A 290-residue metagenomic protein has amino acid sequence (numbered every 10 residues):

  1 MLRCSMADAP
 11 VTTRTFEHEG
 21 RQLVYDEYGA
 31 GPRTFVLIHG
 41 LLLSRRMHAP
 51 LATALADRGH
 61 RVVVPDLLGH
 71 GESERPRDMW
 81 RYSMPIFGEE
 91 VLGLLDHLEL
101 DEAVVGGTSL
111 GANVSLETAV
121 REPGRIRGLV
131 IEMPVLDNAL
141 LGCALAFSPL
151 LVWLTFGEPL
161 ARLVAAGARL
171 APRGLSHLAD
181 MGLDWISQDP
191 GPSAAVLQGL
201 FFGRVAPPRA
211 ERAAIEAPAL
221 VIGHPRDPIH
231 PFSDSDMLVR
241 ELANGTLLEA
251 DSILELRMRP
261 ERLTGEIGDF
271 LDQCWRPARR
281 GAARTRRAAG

Functional and structural regions predicted by a protein language model:
R21-E74: Conserved HGGG/HGGXW glycine-rich cap/lid loop of the alpha/beta-hydrolase fold
D57, V64-G106: Active-site loop/oxyanion-hole signature of alpha/beta-hydrolase fold enzymes
G107-G111, S115: Gly/Ala-rich beta-loop-alpha elbow adjacent to hydrolase catalytic centers
L116, V120-R121, R127-F156: Flexible "cap/lid" loop of the alpha/beta hydrolase fold
M181-A210: Hydrophobic, aromatic-rich cap/lid helix
I215, V221-G223: Short beta-strand/loop motif that positions the catalytic acidic residue of the alpha/beta-hydrolase fold
P228-D234: Conserved alpha/beta-hydrolase "acid-adjacent" motif
N244-G290: Catalytic active-site module of serine/aspartate enzymes centered on a nucleophile-bearing elbow/loop
